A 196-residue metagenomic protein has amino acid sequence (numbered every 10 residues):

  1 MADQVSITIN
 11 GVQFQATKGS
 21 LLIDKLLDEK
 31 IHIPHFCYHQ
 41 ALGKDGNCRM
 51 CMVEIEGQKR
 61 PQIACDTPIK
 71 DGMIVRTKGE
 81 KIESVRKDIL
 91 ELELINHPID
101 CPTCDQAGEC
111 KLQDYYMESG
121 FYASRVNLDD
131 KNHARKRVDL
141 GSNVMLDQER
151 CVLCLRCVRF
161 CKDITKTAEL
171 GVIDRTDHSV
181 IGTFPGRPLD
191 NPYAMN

Functional and structural regions predicted by a protein language model:
V5, G11-D71, E80-V85: N-terminal cofactor/phosphate-binding cores enriched in small/glycine residues, especially glycine-rich loops such as
N10-V12, L146-D147: Extended, non-catalytic structural segments that build the interaction scaffolds of large macromolecular assemblies
R49-M195: Fe-S ferredoxin-like electron-transfer domains and their immediately adjacent linker/connector regions across
